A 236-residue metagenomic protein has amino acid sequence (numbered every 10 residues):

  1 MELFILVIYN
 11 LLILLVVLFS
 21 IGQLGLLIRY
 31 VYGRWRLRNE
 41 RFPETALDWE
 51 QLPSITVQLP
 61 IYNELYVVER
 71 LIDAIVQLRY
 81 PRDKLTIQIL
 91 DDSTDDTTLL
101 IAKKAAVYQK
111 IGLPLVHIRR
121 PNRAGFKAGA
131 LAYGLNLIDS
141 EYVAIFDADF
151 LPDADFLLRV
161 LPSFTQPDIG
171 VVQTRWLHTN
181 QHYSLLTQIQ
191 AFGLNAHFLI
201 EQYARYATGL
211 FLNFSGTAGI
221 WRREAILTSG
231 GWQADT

Functional and structural regions predicted by a protein language model:
M1-Q51, Q202: N-terminal membrane-anchoring/stem segments of glycan-assembly enzymes
P53-Q58, T86, L227: Cell-envelope/extracellular polymer assembly enzymes that use nucleotide-activated donors
I55-E64, L78, L90, S163: A conserved hydrophobic helix/loop-capping motif in glycosyltransferases and polysaccharide synthases
R70-A74, A130-Y133: Well-ordered alpha-helical segments embedded in enzymatic catalytic cores
D73-K84: Short, acidic, metal-binding catalytic loop of nucleotide-sugar glycosyltransferases
D91-I101, N122-A124: A conserved acidic beta->alpha catalytic loop
S93, D147-L151, D235: The conserved acidic donor/metal-binding loop of glycosyltransferases
A105-E141, A154-T236: Long helical/loop segments within the catalytic core of UDP-sugar-dependent glycosyltransferases, especially the large
